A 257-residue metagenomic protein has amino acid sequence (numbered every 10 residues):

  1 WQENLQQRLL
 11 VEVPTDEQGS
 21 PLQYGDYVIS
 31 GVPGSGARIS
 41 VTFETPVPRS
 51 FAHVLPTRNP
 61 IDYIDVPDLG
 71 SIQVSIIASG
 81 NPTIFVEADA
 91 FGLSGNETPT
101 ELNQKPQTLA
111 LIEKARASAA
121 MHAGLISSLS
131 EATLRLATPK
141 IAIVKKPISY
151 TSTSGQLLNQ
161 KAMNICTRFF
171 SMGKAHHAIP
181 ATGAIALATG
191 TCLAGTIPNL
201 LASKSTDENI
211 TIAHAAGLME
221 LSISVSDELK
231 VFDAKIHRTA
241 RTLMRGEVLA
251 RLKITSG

Functional and structural regions predicted by a protein language model:
W1-G257: Active-site proximal loop and beta-alpha junction motif in alpha/beta enzyme cores
